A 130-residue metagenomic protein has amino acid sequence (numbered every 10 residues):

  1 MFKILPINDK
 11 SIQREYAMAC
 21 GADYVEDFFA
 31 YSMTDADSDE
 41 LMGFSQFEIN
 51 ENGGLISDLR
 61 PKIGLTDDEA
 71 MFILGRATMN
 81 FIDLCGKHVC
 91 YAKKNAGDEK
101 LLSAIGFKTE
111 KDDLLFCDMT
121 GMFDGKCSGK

Functional and structural regions predicted by a protein language model:
M1-V25, K126-K130: Short amphipathic alpha-helix that is part of the acyltransferase structural core
A19-V25, S38, Q46, D58 (+2 more regions): Conserved acyl-donor/pantetheine-binding loop and adjacent beta-alpha core of acyl/acetyltransferases and related
Y31-E69: Conserved donor-binding loop and adjoining core beta-sheet/short helix segment in diverse acyl/aminoacyl transferases
Q46-I49, C90, K108: Short, exposed beta-strand/loop patches in secreted or surface proteins that constitute
T66-D83: Conserved acetyl-CoA-binding loop-helix of GNAT-fold acetyltransferases
I82-N95: Conserved GNAT acetyl-CoA-binding A-motif
N95-D112: Conserved active-site alpha-helix within GNAT-family acetyltransferase domains
K111-K130: C-terminal "cap" of GNAT-fold acetyltransferases
